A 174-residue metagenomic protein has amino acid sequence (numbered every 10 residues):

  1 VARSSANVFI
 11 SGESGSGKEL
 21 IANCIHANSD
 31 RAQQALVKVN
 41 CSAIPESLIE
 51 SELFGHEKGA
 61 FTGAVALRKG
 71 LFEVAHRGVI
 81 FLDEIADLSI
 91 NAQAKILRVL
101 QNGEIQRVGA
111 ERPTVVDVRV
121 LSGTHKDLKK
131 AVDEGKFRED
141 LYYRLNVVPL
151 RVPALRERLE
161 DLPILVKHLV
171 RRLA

Functional and structural regions predicted by a protein language model:
V1-T62, E73-S89, A154-L159: Conserved post-Walker A coupling segment in P-loop NTPases
R3, N7-V8, S29-Q34, G109-R119 (+1 more regions): Nucleotide-binding/hydrolysis machinery
L20-C24, R68, L165-V166: Interdomain coupling helix/linker and adjacent catalytic-core signature of nucleotidyl signaling output domains
K38, F81-L82, R98, V118-T124: Structural recognition of the conserved hydrophobic beta-strand(s) that form the central parallel beta-sheet of P-loop
A64-R68, A94-T114, G123: Substrate-gripping "pore-loop 1 plus following alpha2 helix"
H76-V79, K95, V116-L121, R138: Loop/turn-to-beta-strand initiation segments
